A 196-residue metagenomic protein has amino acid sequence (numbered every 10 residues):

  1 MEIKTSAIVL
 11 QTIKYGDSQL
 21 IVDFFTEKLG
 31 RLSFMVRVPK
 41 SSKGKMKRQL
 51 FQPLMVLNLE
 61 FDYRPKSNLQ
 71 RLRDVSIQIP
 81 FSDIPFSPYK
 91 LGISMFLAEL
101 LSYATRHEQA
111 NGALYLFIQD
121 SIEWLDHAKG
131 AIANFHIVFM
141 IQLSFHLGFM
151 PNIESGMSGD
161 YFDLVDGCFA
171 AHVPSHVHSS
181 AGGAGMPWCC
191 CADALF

Functional and structural regions predicted by a protein language model:
M1-F196: Non-catalytic alpha-helical scaffolds and adjoining flexible linkers that form interface surfaces for assembly
